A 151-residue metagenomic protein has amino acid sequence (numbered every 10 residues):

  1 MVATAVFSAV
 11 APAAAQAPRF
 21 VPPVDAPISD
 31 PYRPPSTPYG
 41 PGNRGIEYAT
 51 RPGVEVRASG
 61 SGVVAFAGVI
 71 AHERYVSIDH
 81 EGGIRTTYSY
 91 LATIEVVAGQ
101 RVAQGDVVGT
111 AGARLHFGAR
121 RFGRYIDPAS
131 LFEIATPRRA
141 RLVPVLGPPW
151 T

Functional and structural regions predicted by a protein language model:
T4-Y75, A103-Q104, A113, I126-T151: Surface-exposed, glycine-biased beta-strand/turn segments
R44, E73-Y88: Short beta-strand-turn/beta-hairpin segments enriched in glycine/proline and small hydrophobics that form edge-strand
A49, D79-E81, R120: A generic structural motif
R57, E81-G105, E133-I134: Short histidine-centered loop motifs in beta-beta connectors
V69-I70, G82-G83, F122-R124: Short strand-connecting beta-turns/loops that link adjacent beta-strands
A111-F122: Active-site loop architecture of trypsin-fold serine endopeptidases
